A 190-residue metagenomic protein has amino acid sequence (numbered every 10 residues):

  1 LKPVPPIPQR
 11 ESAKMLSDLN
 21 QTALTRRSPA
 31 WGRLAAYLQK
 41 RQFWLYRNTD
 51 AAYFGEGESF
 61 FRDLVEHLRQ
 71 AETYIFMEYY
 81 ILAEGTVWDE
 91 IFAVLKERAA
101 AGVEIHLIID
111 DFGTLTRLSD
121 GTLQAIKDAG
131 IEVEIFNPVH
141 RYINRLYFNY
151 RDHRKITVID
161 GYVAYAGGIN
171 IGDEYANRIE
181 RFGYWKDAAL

Functional and structural regions predicted by a protein language model:
L1-L190: N-terminal localization/anchoring segments of enzymes in phospholipid and broader phosphate metabolism
